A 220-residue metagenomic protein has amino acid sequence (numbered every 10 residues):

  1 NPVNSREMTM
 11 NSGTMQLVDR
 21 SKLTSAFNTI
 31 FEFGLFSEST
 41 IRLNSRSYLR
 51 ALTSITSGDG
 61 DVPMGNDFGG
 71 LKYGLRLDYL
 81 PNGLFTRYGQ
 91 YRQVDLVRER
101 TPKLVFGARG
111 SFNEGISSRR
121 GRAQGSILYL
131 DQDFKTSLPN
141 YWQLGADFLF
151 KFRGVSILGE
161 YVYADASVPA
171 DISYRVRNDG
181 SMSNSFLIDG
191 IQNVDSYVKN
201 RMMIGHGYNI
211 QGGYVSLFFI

Functional and structural regions predicted by a protein language model:
N1-D78, F85-V97, R119-L130: Surface-exposed coil loops of outer-membrane beta-barrel proteins
F68, D78-P81, F85-I220: Detector for outer-membrane/organellar transmembrane beta-barrel domains, recognizing the amphipathic beta-strand
